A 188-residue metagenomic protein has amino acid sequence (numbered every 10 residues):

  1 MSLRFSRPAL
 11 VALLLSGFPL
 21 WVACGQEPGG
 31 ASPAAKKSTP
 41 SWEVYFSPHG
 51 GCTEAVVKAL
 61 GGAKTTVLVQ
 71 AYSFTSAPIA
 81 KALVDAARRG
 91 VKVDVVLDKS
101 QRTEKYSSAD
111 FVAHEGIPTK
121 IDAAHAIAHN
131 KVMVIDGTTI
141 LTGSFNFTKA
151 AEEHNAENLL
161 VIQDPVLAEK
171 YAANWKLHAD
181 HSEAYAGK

Functional and structural regions predicted by a protein language model:
M1-V11: Bacterial N-terminal signal peptides that target proteins for export
A9-W21: Bacterial N-terminal signal peptides
G29-H49: N-terminal low-complexity, Pro/Thr/Ser-rich intrinsically disordered segments that act as propeptides or flexible
E43-Y45, L68-A71, D94-L97, K120-I121 (+3 more regions): Structural recognition of the beta-strand scaffold that forms the well-ordered cores of secreted hydrolase catalytic
V56-P118: Primarily the HKD phosphodiesterase
S73-A77, K99-T103, H125-A128, T139-I140 (+2 more regions): Solvent-exposed loop/turn segments at secondary-structure junctions within structured extracellular/periplasmic domains
I135, T139-K188: Signature of lipid phosphatidyltransferase scaffolds
